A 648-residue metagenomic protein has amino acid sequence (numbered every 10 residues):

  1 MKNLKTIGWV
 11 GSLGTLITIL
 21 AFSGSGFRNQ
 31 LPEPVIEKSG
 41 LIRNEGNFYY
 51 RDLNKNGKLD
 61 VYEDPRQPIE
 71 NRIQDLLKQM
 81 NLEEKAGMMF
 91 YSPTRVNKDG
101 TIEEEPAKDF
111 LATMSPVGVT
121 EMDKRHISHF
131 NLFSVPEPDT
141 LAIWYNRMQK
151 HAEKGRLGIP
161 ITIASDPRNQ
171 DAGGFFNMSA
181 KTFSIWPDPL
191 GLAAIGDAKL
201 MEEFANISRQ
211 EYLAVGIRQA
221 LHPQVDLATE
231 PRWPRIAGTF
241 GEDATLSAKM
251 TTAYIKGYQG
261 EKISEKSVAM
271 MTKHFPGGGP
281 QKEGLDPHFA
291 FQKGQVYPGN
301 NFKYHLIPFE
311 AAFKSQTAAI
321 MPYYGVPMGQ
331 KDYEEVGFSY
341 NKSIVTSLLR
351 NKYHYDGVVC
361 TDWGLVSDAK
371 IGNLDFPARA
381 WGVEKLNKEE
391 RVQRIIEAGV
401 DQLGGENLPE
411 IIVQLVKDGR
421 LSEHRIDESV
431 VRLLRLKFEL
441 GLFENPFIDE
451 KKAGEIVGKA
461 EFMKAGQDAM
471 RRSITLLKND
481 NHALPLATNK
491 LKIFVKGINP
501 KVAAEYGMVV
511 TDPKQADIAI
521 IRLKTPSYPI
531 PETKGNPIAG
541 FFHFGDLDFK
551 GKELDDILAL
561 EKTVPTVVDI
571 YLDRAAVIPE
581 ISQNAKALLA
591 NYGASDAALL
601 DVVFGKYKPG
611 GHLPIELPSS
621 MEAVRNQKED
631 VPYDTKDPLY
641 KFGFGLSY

Functional and structural regions predicted by a protein language model:
K2-I7, L16-N47, L53, A112-S115 (+4 more regions): C-terminal non-catalytic regions of proteins with extracellular/luminal or membrane-system context
Q30-P276, L306-M321, E335-L408, L421-L442 (+3 more regions): N-terminal beta-rich core of secreted/periplasmic extracellular enzymes
A172-S179, P231-I236, P280-P287, K331-E334 (+6 more regions): Short acidic, glycine/serine/threonine-rich loops at helix termini
R235, A290-Y297, Q330-E335, A369-V400 (+4 more regions): Short beta-alpha connecting loops at secondary-structure transitions that line or flank enzyme active sites
A237-T239, K331-K342, A460, N499-E505 (+1 more regions): Short glycine/threonine-rich loop-to-helix capping motif typified by GTGT followed within a few residues by an Asp-Pro
F275, K282-F302: Binuclear metal-dependent hydrolase catalytic cores centered on His/Asp/Glu-rich metal-binding motifs
Y323-G329: Extended catalytic-interface subdomain
F443-E444, I448-D449: Phosphate/pyrophosphate-binding active-site segments
